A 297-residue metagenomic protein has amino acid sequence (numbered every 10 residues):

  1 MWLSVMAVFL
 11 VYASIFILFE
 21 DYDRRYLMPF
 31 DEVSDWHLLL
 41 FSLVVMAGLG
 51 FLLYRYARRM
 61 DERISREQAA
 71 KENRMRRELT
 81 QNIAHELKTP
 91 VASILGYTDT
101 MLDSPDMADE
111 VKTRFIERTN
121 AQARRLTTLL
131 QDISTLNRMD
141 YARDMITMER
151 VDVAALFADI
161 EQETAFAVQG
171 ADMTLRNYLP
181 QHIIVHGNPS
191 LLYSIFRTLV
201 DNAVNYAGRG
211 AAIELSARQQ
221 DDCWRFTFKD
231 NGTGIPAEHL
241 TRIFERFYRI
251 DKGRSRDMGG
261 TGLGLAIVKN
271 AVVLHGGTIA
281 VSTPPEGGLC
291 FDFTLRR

Functional and structural regions predicted by a protein language model:
M1-D61: Alpha-helical transmembrane segments and their helix-membrane boundary motifs
Q68-T100: Primarily the dimerization/phosphotransfer
L102-D109: Short acidic helix/loop segment immediately C-terminal to the autophosphorylated histidine in two-component histidine
A121-T127: Short alpha-helical segment of the dimerization/phosphotransfer core of two-component systems
T147-R150, Q169, T174-I184: Conserved catalytic submotifs in the C-terminal HATPase_c
R209, G276-G277: Conserved glycine-rich
I235-R249: Short conserved segment of the HATPase_c
